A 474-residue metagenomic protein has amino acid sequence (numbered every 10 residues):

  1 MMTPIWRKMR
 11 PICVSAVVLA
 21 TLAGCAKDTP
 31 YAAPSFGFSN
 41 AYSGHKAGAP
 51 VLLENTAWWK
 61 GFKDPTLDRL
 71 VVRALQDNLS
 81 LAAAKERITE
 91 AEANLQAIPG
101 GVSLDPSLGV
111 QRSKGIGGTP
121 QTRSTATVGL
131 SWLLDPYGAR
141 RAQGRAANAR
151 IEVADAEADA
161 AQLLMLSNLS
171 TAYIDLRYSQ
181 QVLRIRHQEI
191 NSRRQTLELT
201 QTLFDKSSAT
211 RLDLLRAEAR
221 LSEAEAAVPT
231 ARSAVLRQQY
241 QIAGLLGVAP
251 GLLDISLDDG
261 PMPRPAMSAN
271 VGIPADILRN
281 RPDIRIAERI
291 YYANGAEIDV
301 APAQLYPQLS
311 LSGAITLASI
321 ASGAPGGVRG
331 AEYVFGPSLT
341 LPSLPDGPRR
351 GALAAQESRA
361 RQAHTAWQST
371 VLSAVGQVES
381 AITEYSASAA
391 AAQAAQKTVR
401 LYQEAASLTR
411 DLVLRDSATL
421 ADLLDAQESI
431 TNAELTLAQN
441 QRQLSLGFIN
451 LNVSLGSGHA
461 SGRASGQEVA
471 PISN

Functional and structural regions predicted by a protein language model:
M2-Q76, N148, R232-R279, A321 (+1 more regions): Terminal intrinsically disordered/low-complexity segments used for targeting and assembly
T3, R140, A156-I273, E384 (+4 more regions): Periplasmic alpha-helical coiled-coil/stalk elements that build and connect Gram-negative outer-membrane
K27, A57, K63-T66, L70 (+7 more regions): Small/polar-residue-enriched beta-strand and adjacent coil segments characteristic of outer-membrane beta-barrel
V72-L95: Mid-chain, structured segments of secreted extracytoplasmic proteins
D77, A84, L133, R140 (+21 more regions): Amphipathic alpha-helical coiled-coil segments and their boundaries
I88-E90, L95-A97, R112, G144-A146 (+26 more regions): Heptad-repeat amphipathic alpha-helical coiled-coil interaction surface used for oligomerization/assembly
F204-S208, V413-S417, S454-G458: A short glycine-centered flexible hinge/capping loop motif at secondary-structure junctions
T419-T431, G462-E468: Short histidine
